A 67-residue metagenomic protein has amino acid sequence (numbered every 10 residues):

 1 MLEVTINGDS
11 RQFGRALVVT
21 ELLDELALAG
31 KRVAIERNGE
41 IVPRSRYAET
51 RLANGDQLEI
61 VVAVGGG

Functional and structural regions predicted by a protein language model:
M1-G66: Ubiquitin-like/PB1-type beta-grasp interaction modules and other compact soluble beta-rich domains
